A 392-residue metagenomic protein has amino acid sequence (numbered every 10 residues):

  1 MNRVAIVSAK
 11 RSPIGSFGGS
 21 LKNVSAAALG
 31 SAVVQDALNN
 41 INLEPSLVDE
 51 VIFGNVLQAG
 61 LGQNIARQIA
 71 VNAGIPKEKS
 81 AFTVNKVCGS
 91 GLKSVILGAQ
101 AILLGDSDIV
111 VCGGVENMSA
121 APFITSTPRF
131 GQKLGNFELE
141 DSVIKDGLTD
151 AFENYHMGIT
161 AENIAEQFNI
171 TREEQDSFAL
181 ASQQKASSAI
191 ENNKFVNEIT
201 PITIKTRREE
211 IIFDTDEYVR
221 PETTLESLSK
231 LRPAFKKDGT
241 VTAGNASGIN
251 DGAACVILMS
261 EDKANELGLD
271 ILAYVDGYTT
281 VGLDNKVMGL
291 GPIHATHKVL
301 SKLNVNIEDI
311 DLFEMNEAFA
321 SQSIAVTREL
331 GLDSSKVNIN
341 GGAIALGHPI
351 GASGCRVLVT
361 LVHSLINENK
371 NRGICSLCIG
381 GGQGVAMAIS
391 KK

Functional and structural regions predicted by a protein language model:
M1-V24, T224-L290, H294, S301-K302 (+3 more regions): Condensing-enzyme catalytic core mediating Claisen C-C bond formation in acyl metabolism
R11-S12, N23-A32, N40, E174-E261 (+4 more regions): N-terminal extracellular/periplasmic Venus flytrap/periplasmic-binding protein-like
N23-G89, K93-I109, V115-L134, I199-D214 (+1 more regions): Conserved beta-ketoacyl condensing-enzyme motif
A26-I41, I65-I69, S94-L97, M157-I164 (+5 more regions): Short, well-ordered amphipathic alpha-helical segments that serve as non-catalytic structural scaffolds within diverse
N55-I109, A151-H156, E222-G248, E329-R356 (+2 more regions): Conserved catalytic cysteine-centered active-site region of acyl-thioester-dependent Claisen-condensing enzymes
K86-E116, A165-K194, C255-D262, P349-K370 (+1 more regions): Active-site-proximal alpha-helical scaffold in enzymes
I109-N163: Flexible glycine-/small-residue-enriched beta->alpha junction loops that bind anionic phosphate/pyrophosphate groups
I159-E162, F195-E198, K205-T206, D276-A345: Active-site pocket-lining segment
